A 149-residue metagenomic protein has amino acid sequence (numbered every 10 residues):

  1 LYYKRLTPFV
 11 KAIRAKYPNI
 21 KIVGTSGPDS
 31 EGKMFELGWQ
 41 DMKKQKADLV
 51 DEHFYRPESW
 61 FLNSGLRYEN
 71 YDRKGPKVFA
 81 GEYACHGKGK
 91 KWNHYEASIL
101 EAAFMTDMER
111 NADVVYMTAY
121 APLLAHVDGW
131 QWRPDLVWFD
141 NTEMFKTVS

Functional and structural regions predicted by a protein language model:
L1, T25-P28, E52-Y55, G81-A84 (+1 more regions): Active-site-proximal beta-strand/loop segments in catalytic clefts of secreted hydrolases
L1-Q40, K90-A103: Active-site cleft segment of glycoside hydrolase catalytic domains centered on the general acid/base Glu
Y3, A12, K16, I20 (+2 more regions): Acidic, His- and aromatic-enriched active-site or binding-groove loops in soluble protein domains that engage sugars
P8-A12, K16, T25, G38 (+5 more regions): Generic, well-ordered alpha-helical scaffold segments in large soluble proteins
A12, G27-G65, A125-D135: Substrate-binding cleft/loops of secretory-pathway carbohydrate-active enzymes
R14-K16, N70-D72, G129-Q131: A generic structural signal for short, solvent-exposed coil/turn residues that cap or connect secondary-structure
D41-H94, V115-Y116: Glycoside hydrolase catalytic-domain groove-lining segments
P76-S149: Aromatic/acidic polysaccharide-binding cleft in carbohydrate-active enzymes
